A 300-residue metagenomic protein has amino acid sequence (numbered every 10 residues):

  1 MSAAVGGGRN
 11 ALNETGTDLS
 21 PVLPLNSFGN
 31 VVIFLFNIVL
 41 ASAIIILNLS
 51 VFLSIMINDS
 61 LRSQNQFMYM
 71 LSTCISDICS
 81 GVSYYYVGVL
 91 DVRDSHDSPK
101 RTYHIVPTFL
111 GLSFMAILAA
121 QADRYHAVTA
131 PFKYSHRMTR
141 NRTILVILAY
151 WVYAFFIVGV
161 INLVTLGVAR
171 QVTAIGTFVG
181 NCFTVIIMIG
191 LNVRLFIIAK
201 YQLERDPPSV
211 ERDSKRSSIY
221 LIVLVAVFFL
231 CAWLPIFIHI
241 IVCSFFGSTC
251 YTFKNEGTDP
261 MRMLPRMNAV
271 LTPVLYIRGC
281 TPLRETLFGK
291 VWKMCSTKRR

Functional and structural regions predicted by a protein language model:
M1-S20, I57, V152, F156 (+2 more regions): Intrinsically disordered regulatory tails of 7TM GPCRs
M1-S50: Extracellular N-terminal segment of 7TM GPCRs
N26-I38, N65-A119: Extracellular TM2-ECL1-early TM3 structural module of rhodopsin-like
F36, Y153, I157-R194: Extracellular-loop-to-transmembrane junctions of the mid-late helices
N37-L40, C79-D94, A154-V168, V227-Y251 (+2 more regions): Helix-to-loop junction signature of class
L110-V146: Class A GPCR helix-loop hinge within the 7TM core
F196-H239: Intracellular effector-coupling site of seven-transmembrane GPCRs, centered on the ICL3-to-TM6 transition
I238, D259-R300: Seventh transmembrane helix
